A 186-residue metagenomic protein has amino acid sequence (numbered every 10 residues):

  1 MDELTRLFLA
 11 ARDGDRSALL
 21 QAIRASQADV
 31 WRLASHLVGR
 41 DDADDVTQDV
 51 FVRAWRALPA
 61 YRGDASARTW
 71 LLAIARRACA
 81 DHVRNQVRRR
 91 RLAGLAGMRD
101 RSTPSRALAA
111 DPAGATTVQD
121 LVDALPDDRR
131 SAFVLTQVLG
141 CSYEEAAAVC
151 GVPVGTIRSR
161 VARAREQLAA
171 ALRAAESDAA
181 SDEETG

Functional and structural regions predicted by a protein language model:
M1-L4, D81, R89-A115, D120 (+1 more regions): Internal acidic/polar
R6-A10, T117-P126: Short amphipathic alpha-helical boundary/capping segments
R12-Q21, W31-D49: Short, charged helix-capping/linker segments at alpha-helix termini
I23-D41, A57, V122, A174: Amphipathic, Lys/Arg- and hydrophobic-enriched alpha-helical face
D45-V52, A65-R77: Structural recognition of an alpha-helix C-terminal capping motif at a helix-to-coil junction
R56-G63, A73-G94, D111, R163 (+1 more regions): Arg/Lys-rich amphipathic alpha helix in sigma70-family domain 2
R84, R130, R165-G186: Short, Lys/Arg-enriched C-terminal cap helix and immediately downstream tail that follows
D120-S131, L139-T156: Helix-turn-helix DNA-binding module
